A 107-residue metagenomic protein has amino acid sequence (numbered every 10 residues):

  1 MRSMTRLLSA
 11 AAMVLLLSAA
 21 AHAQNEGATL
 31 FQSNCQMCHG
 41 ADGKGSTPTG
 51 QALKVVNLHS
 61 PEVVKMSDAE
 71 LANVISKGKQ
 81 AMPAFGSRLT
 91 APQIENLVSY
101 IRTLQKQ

Functional and structural regions predicted by a protein language model:
M1-R6: Positively charged n-region of N-terminal signal peptides that target proteins for export
S9-S18: Bacterial N-terminal signal peptides
A19-N25: Sec/Tat signal peptide C-region and signal peptidase I cleavage site
H22, E62-K65, R88: Short, conserved sequence motifs enriched in acidic/basic residues, glycine, and aromatics that mark functional "hot
N25-K54, K77-P83, T103-Q107: Periplasmic/extracellular electron-transfer cofactor-ligation site, primarily the c-type cytochrome heme-c attachment
Q51-H59, E70, V74-L104: Axial heme c-ligation environment in periplasmic c-type cytochrome domains
